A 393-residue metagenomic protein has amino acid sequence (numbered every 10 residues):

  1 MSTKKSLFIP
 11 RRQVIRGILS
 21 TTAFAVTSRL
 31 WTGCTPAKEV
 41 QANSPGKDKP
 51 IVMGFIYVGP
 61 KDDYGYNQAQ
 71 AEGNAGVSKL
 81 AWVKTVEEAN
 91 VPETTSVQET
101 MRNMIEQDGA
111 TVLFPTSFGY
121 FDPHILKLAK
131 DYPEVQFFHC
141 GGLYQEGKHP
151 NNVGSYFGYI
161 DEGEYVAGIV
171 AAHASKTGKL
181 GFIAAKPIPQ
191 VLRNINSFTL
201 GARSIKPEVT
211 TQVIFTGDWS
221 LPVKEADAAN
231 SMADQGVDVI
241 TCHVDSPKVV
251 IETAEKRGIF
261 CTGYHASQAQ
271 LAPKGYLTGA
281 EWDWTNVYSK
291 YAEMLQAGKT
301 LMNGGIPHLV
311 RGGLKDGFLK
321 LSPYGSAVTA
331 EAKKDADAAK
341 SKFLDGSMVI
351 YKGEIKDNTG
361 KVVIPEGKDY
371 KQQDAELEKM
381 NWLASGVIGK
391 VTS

Functional and structural regions predicted by a protein language model:
M1-T32: N-terminal secretory signal peptides
K38-S393: A residue-level marker of the well-folded mature domains of exported/periplasmic proteins
